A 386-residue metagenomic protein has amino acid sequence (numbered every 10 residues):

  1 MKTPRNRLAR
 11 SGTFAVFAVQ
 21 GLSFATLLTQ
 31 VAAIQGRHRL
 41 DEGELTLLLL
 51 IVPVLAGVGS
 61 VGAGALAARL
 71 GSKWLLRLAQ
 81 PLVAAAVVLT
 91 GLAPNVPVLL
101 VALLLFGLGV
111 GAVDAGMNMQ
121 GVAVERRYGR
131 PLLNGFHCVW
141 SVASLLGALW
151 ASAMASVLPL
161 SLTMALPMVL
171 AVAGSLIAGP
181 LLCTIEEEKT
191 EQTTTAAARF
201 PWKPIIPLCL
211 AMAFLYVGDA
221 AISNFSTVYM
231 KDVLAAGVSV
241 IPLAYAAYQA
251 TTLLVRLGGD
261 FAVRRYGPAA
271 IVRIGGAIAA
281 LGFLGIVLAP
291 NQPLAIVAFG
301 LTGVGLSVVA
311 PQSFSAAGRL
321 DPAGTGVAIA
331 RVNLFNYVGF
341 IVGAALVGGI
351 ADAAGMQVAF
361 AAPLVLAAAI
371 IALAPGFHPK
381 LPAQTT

Functional and structural regions predicted by a protein language model:
T29-G43, N224-V240: Short amphipathic helix-loop junctions that connect adjacent transmembrane helices in Major Facilitator Superfamily/SLC
I34-Q35, L66-A67, A153-L158, M230-K231 (+2 more regions): Interfacial helix-cap and linker-helix signal at transmembrane-aqueous boundaries of multi-pass secondary transporters
R39, G71, L92-P97, A235 (+2 more regions): Helix-breaking motifs and short loop linkers at transmembrane-helix boundaries and internal kinks in secondary membrane
V58-P97: Conserved MFS/SLC helix-loop-helix module at the cytosolic interface between two early adjacent transmembrane helices
G59-S72, A155, V255-P268, A351-D352: Helix-to-loop junctions at the C-terminal end of transmembrane segments in multipass secondary transporters
W74-V88, A270-G285: Structural signature of the two symmetry-related core transmembrane helices
A112-R126, V308-D321: Intracellular juxtamembrane helix-capping segments at the cytosolic ends of symmetry-related transmembrane helices
G135-C183: Helix-loop-helix hairpin linking two adjacent transmembrane segments in secondary transporters
